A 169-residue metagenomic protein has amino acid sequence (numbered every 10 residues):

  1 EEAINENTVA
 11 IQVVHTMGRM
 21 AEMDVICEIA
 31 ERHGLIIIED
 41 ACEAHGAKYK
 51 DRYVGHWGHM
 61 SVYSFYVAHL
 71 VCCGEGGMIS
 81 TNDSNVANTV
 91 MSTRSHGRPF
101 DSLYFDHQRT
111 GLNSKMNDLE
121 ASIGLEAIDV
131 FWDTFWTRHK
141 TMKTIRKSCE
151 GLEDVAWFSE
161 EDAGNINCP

Functional and structural regions predicted by a protein language model:
E1-C73, M78-S80, N85, P169: Active-site phosphate-binding strand-loop segment of PLP-dependent enzymes
E2, A10-V14, R19-V25, R32 (+2 more regions): PLP-dependent aminotransferase class I/II
